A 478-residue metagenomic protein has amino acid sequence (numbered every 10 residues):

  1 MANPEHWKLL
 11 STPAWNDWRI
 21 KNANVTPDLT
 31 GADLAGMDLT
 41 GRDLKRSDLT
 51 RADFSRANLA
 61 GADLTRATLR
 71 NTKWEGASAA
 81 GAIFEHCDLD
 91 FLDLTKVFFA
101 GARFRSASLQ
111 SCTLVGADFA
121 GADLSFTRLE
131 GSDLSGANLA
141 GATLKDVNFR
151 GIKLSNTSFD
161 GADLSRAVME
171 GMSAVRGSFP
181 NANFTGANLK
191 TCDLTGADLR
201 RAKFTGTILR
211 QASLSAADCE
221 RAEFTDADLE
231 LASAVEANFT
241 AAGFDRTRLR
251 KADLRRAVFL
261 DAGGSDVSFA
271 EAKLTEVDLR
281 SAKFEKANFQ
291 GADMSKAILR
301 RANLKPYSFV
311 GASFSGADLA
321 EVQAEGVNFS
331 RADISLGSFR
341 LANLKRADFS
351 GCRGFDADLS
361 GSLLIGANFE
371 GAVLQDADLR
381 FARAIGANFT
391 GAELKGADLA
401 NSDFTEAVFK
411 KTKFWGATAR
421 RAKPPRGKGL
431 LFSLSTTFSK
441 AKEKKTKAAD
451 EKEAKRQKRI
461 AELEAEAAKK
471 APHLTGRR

Functional and structural regions predicted by a protein language model:
E5-L10, A14-R456, E464, L474 (+1 more regions): Tandem repeat scaffolds
